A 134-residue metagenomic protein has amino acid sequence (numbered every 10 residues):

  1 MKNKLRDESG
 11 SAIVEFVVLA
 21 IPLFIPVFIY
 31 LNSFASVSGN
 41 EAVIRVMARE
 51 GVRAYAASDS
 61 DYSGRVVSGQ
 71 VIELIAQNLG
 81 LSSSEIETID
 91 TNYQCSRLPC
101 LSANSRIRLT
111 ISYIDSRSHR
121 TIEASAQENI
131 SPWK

Functional and structural regions predicted by a protein language model:
K2, L101, R106-K134: Low-complexity, S/T/G/P-rich flexible repeat/linker segments used as non-globular hinges and stalks within
K2-G69: Alpha-helical assembly-interface signal, strongest on the long, hydrophobic N-terminal helix that forms
S36, G80-S83, L101, S116-S118: A generic structural signal for short, solvent-exposed coil/turn residues that cap or connect secondary-structure
G51-A54, V71, L79, N129: Short alpha-helical scaffold segments that flank and stabilize functional sites
A56-D59, A76-G80, K134: Secondary-structure transition/hinge residues
S63-L98, L109-Y113: Extracellular/periplasmic head regions of type IV pilus-like filament subunits
